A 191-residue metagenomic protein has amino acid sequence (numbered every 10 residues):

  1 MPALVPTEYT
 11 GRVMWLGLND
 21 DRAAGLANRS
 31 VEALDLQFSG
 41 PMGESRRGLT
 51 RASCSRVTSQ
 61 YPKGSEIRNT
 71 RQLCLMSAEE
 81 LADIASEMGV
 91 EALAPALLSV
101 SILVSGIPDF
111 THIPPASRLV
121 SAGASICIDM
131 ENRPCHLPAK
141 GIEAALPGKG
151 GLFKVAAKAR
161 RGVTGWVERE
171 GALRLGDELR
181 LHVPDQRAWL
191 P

Functional and structural regions predicted by a protein language model:
M1-P115, V120-S121, M130, W189-P191: Electropositive, beta-rich accessory/interaction domains or terminal extensions that provide binding surfaces
V104-V167: Glycine-rich active-site loops that engage anionic ligands at enzyme catalytic sites
G162-P191: Well-ordered alpha/beta subsegment
